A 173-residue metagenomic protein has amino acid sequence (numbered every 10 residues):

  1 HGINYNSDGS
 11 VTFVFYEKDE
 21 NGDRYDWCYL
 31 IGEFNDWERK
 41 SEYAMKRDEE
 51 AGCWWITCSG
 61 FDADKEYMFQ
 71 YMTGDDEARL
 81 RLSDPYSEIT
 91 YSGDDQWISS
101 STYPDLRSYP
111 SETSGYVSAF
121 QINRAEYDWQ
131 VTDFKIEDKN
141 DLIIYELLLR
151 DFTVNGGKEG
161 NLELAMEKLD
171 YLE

Functional and structural regions predicted by a protein language model:
H1-S7: N-terminal pre-domain segments of enzymes
G2, A44, Q70: Short, surface-exposed charged micro-motifs
S10-D64, G74-Q96: Aromatic-rich carbohydrate-binding modules that target alpha-glucans
D48-D64, D151-E173: Aromatic- and glycine-enriched glycan-recognition loops and surfaces that form the carbohydrate-binding subsites
F69, T73-V131: Core domains of carbohydrate- and sulfate-ester-processing enzymes
Y71, L147, L172: Conserved, mostly hydrophobic/aromatic
D128-L148: Aromatic-rich, solvent-exposed beta-strand/loop patch
